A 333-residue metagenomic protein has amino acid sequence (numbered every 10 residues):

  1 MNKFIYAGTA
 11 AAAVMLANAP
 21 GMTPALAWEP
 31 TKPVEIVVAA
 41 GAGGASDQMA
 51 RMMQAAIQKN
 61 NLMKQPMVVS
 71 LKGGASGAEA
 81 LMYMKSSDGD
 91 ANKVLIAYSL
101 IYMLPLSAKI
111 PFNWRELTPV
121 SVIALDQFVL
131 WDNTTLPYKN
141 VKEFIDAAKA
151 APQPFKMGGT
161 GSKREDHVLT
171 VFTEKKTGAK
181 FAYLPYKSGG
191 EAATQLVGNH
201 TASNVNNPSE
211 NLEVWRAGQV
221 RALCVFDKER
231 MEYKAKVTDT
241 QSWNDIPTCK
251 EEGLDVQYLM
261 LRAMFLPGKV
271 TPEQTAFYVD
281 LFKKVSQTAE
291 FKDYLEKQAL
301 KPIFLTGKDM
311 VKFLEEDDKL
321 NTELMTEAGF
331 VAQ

Functional and structural regions predicted by a protein language model:
M1-F4: Positively charged n-region of N-terminal signal peptides that target proteins for export
Y6-A13: Sec-dependent N-terminal signal peptides
V14-P24: C-terminal segment of classical bacterial N-terminal signal peptides
L26-E116, P154, S162, K175-N207 (+3 more regions): N-terminal (or domain-start) structured segment
T31-P33, A179, P272-Q333: An extracytoplasmic/periplasmic, membrane-proximal ligand-sensing/linker region
K59, Y83-K93, P105-E191, C249-E251 (+1 more regions): Hinge/capping helix and adjacent helix->loop/strand transition within the periplasmic-binding protein
L125, K139, N211-Q287, E316-K319: C-terminal lobe and pocket-closing loops of periplasmic/extracytoplasmic Venus-flytrap solute-binding proteins
